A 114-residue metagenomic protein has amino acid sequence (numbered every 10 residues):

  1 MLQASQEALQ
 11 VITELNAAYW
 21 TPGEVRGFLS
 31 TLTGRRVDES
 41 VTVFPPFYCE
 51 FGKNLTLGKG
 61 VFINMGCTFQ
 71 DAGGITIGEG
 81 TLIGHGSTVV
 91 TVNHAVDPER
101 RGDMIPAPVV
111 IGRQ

Functional and structural regions predicted by a protein language model:
M1-S40: Terminal amphipathic alpha-helical/low-complexity segments used for targeting or macromolecular assembly
F47-L57, F62-Q114: Flexible, glycine/small-residue-enriched loop-and-beta-strand segment within the central core of proteins
